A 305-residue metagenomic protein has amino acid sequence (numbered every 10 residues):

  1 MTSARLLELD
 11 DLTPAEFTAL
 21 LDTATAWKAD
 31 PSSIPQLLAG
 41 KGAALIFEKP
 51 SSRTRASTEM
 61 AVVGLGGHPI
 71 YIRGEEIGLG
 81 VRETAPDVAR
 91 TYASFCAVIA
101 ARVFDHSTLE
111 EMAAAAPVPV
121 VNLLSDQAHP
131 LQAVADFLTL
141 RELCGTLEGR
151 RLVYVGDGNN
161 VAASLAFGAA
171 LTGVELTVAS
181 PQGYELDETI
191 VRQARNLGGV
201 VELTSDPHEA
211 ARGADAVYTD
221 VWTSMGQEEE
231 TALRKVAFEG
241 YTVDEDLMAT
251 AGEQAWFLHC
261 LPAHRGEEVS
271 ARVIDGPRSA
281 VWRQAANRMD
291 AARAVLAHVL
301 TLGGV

Functional and structural regions predicted by a protein language model:
M1-A56, M60, A128: Positively charged, low-complexity intrinsically disordered leader regions
Q36-R141, R265: Phosphate/diphosphate ligand-binding glycine-rich loop within oxidoreductases
L37-A43, E148-R150, Q254: Phosphate-coordination loops involved in phosphoryl transfer and adenosine-cofactor binding
E48-M60, C144-T219: Glycine-rich phosphate/diphosphate-binding loop of Rossmann-like nucleotide-binding domains
L65, A115-A116, T172, L197 (+2 more regions): Short, structured coil segments at secondary-structure junctions
R195-R272: Rossmann-like adenosine-cofactor binding region
Q254-A255, C260-V305: Adenosine-phosphate binding glycine-rich loop
